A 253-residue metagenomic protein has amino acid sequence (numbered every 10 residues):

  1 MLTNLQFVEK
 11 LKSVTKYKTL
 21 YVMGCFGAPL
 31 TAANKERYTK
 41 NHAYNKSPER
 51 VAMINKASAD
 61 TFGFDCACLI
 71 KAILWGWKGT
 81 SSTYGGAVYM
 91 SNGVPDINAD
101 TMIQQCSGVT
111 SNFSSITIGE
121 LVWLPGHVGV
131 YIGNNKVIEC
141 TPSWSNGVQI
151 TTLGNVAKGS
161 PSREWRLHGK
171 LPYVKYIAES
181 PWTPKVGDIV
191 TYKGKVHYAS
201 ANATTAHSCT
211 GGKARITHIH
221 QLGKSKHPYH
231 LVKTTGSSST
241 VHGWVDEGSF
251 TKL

Functional and structural regions predicted by a protein language model:
M1-S82, P125-H127, I138-C140, N146: N-terminal capping segments
L2-K10, A59, K71, G79-G154 (+3 more regions): ...with weaker cross-activation on analogous glycine-rich loops/strands in unrelated enzymes
I73-S81, G194-V196, Q221-S225, Y229-T234: Short capping motifs at secondary-structure boundaries
I118, P125-H127, G133, T210-R215 (+2 more regions): Residues that flank catalytic or metal-binding motifs in active/ligand-binding sites
H168-Y173, T234-L253: Intrinsically disordered, low-complexity, charged/polar segments
P181-Q221: Beta-loop motif signature
A206-G243: Basic/aromatic-rich interaction segments and small domains that mediate binding to polyanionic partners
